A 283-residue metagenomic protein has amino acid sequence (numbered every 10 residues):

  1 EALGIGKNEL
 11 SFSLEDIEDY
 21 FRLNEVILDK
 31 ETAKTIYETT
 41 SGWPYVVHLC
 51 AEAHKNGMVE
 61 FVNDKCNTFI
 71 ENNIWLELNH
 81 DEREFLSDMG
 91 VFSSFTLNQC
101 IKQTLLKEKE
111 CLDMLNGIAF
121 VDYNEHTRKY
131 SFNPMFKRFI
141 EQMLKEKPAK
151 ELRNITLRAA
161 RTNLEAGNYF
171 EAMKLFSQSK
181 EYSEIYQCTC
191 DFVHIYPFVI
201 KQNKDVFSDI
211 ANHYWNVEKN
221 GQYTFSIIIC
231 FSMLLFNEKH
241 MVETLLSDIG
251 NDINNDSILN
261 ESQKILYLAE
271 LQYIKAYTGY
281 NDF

Functional and structural regions predicted by a protein language model:
E1-T39, Y45-C50, N67, M135-F139: Alpha-helical sensor/transducer elements of the RecA-like P-loop NTPase core
E31, T68-K145, N154: C-terminal boundary/linker of central alpha/beta nucleotide-binding cores
E38-E52, E82-R83, S93-L97: The conserved phosphate-sensing helix
H54-N73, T189: Conserved C-terminal helix/linker of AAA+ ATPases
D88, N154, T224, F231 (+1 more regions): Residue register of alpha-helical TPR repeats
K150-F236, M241-D248: Extended alpha-helical scaffolding segments used for macromolecular assembly and cargo binding
L246, K264, Q272-K275, Y280: A "functional boundary" signal
